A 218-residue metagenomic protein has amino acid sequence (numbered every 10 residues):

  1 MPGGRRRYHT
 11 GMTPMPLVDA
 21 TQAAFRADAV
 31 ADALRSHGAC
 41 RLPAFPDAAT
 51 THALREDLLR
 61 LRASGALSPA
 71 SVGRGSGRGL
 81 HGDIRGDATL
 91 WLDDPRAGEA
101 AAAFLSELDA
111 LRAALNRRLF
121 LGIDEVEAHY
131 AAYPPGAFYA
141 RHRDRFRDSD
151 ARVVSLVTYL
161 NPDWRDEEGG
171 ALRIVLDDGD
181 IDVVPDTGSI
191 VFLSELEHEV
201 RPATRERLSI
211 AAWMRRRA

Functional and structural regions predicted by a protein language model:
M1-G3: Compositionally biased, low-complexity flexible segments
Y8-H9: Short, positively charged and aromatic/hydrophobic N-terminal segments
P14-R117: Non-heme Fe(II)/2-oxoglutarate
R41, H129, S155, S209: Amphipathic alpha-helical recognition patches that constitute DNA-binding helices
L121-H129: A short coil-to-beta-strand element that immediately follows conserved catalytic motifs
A131-S149: Conserved short histidine dyad/triad with adjacent acidic residue
R147, R152, N161-A218: Catalytic core of Fe(II)/2-oxoglutarate
